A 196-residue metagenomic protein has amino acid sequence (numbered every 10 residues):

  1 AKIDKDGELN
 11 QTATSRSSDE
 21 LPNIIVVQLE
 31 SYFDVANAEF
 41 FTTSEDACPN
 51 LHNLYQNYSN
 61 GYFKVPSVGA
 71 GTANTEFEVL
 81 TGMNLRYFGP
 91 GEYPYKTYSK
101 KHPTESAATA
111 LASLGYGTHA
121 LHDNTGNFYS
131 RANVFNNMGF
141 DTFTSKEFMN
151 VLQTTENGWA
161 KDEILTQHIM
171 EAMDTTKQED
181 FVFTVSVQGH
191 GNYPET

Functional and structural regions predicted by a protein language model:
D4-P22, V26-L29, D34-T196: Solvent-exposed soluble domains appended to multi-pass membrane proteins
